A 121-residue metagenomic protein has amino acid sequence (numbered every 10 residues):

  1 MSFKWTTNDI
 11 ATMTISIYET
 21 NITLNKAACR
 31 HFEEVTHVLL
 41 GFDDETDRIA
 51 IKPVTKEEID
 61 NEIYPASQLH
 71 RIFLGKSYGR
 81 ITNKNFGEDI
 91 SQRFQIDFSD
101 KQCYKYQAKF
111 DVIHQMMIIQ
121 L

Functional and structural regions predicted by a protein language model:
M1-F3, D9, E45, A50-L121: Mature exported/compartmentalized surface modules and terminal targeting/interaction regions
M1-K4, T36-V38: Intrinsically disordered, low-complexity boundary segments flanking structured domains
W5-T7, T12-T14, A28: Homeobox/homeodomain signature
T12-T14, H37-G41, K105-K109: Short, surface-exposed charged micro-motifs
S16-Y18: Short Lys/Arg-rich basic patches
T20-E33, T82-S91: Short beta-strand-centered segments at strand-helix junctions
T23-K26, R30-K56: Short, well-structured hydrophobic secondary-structure segments
